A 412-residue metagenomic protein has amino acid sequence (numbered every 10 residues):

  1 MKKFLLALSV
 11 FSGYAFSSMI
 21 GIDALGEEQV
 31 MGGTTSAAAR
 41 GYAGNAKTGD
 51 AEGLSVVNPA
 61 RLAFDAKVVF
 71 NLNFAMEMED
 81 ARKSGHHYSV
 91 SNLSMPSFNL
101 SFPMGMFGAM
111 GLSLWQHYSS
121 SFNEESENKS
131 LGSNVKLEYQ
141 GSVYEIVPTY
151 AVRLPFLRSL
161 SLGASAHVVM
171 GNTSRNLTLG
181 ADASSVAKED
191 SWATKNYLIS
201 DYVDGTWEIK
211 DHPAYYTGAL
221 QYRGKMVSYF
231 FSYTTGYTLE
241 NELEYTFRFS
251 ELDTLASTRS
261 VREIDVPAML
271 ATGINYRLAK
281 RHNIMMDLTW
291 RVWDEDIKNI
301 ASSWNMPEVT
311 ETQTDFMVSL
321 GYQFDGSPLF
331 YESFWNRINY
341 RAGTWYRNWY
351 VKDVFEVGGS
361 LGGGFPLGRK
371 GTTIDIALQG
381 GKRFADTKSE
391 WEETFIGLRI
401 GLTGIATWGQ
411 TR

Functional and structural regions predicted by a protein language model:
F4-S12: Sec-dependent N-terminal signal peptides
L8-S9, Q29, F64, A164: A ubiquitous, low-specificity "background" feature that marks scattered single residues across proteins without
F11-Y14, K83, S121, R262: Serine/proline-rich low-complexity intrinsically disordered segments, especially terminal tails, linkers
A15-Q116: N-terminal, post-signal peptide beta-strand-biased segments of exported outer-membrane/organellar beta-barrel and other
S18-G41, M104-R412: Outer-membrane beta-barrel porins/channels
